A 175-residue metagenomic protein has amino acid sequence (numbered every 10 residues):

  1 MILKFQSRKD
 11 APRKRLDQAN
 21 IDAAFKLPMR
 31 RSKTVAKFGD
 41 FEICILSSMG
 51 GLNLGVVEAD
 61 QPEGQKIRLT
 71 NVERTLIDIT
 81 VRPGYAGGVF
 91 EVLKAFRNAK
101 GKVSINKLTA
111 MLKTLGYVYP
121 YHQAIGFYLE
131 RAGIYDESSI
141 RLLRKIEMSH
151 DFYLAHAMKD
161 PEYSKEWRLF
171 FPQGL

Functional and structural regions predicted by a protein language model:
M1-L175: Phosphate-handling catalytic interfaces
